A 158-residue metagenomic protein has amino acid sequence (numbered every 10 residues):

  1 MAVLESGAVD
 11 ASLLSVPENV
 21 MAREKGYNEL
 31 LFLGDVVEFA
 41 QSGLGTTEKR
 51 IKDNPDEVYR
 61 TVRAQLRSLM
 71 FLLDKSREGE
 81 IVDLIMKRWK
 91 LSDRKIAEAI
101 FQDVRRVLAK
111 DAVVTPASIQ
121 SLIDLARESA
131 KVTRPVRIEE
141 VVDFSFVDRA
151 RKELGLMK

Functional and structural regions predicted by a protein language model:
M1-V3, A109, F146-K152: Short, solvent-exposed polar/charged micro-motifs at secondary-structure junctions
A2-W89: Pocket-lining segment of extracytoplasmic ligand-binding domains
L14, F32, I96, V136-R137: Residue-level detector of family-conserved "landmark" positions at structurally sensitive sites
P17, D35, A99, E139-E140: Residue-level "edge-of-site" marker
A40-S42, T47, V104, K110 (+2 more regions): Glycine-rich, flexible loop/turn motifs
K52-R134: Secondary-structure end/capping motifs
I123-K158: Conserved C-terminal helix/tail region of periplasmic/extracytoplasmic solute-binding proteins
